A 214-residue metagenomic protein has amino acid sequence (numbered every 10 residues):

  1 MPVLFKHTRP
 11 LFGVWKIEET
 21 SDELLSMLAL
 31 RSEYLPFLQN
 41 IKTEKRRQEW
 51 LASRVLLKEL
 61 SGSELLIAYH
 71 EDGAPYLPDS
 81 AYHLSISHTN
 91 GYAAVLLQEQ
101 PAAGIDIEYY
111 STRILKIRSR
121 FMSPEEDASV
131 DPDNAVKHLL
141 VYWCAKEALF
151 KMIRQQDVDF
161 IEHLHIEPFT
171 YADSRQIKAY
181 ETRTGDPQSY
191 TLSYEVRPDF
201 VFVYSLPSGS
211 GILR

Functional and structural regions predicted by a protein language model:
M1-R214: Core catalytic alpha/beta fold that binds nucleotide/phospho-ligands
